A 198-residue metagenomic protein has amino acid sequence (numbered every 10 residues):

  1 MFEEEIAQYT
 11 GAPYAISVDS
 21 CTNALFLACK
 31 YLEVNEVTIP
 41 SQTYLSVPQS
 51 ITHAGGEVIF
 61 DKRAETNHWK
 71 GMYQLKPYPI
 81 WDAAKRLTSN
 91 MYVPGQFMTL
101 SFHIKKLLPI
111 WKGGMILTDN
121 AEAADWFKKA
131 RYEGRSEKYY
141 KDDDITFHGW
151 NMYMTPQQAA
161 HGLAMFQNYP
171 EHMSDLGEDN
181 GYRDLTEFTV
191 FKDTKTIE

Functional and structural regions predicted by a protein language model:
M1-S20: N-terminal small-domain helix-loop-helix segment of the aminotransferase-like
A12-A15, N35-E36, G113: Short active-site oxyanion
S17, I39-P40, I116: Conserved SAM-binding loop
D19-T22, S41, A121: Alpha-helix N-cap/helix-start capping motif
N23-C29, F97-M98: Phosphate-group recognition and catalysis centered on beta-loop-alpha active-site segments
F26-N90: PLP-dependent aminotransferase-like
L87, F97-E198: Active-site region of PLP-dependent enzymes
